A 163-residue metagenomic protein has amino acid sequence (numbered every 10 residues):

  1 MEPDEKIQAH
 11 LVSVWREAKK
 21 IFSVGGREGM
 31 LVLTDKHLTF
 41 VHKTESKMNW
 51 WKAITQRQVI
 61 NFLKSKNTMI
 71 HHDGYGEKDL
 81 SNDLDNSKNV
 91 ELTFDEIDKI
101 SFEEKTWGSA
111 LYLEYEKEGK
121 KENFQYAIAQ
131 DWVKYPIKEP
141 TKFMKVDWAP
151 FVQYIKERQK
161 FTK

Functional and structural regions predicted by a protein language model:
M1-G25: The phosphoinositide-binding surface of pleckstrin homology
E2-P3, G26-E28, T39-K163: Acidic, Ser/Thr- and proline-rich intrinsically disordered linker/docking segments of eukaryotic scaffolds
G29-L33: Broad, structure-driven detector of short, well-ordered beta-strand segments within folded domains
